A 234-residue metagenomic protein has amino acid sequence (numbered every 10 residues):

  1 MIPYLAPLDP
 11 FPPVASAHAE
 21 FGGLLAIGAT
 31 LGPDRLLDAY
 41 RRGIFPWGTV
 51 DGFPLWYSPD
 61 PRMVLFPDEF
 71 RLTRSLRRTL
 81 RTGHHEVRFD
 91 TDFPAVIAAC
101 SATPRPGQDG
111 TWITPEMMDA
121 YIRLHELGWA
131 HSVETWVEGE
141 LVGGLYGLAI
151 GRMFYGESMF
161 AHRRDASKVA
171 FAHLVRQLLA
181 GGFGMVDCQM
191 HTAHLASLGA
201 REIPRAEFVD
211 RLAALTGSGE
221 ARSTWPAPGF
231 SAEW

Functional and structural regions predicted by a protein language model:
M1-W234: N-acyltransferase acceptor-side catalytic subdomain
